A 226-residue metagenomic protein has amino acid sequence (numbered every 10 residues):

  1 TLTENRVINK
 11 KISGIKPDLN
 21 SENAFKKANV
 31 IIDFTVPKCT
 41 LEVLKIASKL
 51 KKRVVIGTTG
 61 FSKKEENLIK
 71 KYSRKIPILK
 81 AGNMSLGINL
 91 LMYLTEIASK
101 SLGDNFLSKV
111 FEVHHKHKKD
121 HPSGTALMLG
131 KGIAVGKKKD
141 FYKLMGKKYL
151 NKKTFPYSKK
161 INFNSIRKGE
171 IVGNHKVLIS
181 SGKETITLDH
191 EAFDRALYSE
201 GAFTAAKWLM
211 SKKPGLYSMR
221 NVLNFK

Functional and structural regions predicted by a protein language model:
T1-E22, G103-K226: C-terminal substrate-binding/catalytic lobe of Rossmann-fold NAD(P)-dependent oxidoreductases
T1-K49: N-terminal glycine-/serine-/threonine-rich beta1-alpha1-beta2 phosphate-ribose binding loop of Rossmann-like
V30, E42, L68, Y93 (+4 more regions): Alpha-helical scaffold segments in soluble metabolic enzymes
V30, R53, P77, L107: Residue-level detector of anion-binding/catalytic polar loops
I32, T58-T59, N83, K118 (+2 more regions): Glycine- and other small-residue-rich loops at beta-strand/loop junctions that grip anionic moieties
K38-L50, G57-K80, L86-A98: Rossmann-fold NAD(P)-binding glycine/threonine-rich loop
K80-I88, H115-P122: Short, surface-exposed loop/turn motifs that are enriched in glycine and acidic residues and include a nearby proline
